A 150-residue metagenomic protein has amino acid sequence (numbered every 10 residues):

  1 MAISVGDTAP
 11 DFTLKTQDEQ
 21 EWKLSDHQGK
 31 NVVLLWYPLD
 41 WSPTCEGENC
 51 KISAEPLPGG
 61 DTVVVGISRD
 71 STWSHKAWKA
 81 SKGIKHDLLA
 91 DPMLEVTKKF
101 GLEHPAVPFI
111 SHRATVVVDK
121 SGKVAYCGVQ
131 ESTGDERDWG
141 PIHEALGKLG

Functional and structural regions predicted by a protein language model:
M1-G150: Chalcogenol-based redox active-site neighborhoods
